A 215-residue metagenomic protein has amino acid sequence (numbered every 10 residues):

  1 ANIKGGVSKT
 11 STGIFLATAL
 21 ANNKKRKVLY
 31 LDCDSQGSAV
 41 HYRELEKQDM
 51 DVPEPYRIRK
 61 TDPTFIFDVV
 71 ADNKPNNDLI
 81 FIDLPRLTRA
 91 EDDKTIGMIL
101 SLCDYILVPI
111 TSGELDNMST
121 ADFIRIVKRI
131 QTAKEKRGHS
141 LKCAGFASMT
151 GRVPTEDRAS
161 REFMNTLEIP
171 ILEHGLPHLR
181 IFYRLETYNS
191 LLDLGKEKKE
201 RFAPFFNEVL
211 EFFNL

Functional and structural regions predicted by a protein language model:
A1-D32: Walker A/P-loop phosphate-binding motif and the immediately C-terminal alpha-helix
L29, C33-D78: Nucleotide-state-sensitive switch-loop elements of NTP-binding domains
L29-Y30, I82, V108, G145-A147: Structural beta-sheet core signal
D34, K74-I96: Switch II (G3) loop of P-loop NTPases
D92-E114: Inter-motif core of Ras-like GTPase G domains
M118-R137, S148: Conserved C-terminal guanine-recognition region of P-loop GTPase G domains, centered on the G4
M149-L191: Beta-strand-loop-alpha "switch" segments that mediate conformational coupling across diverse proteins
R184-F205: C-terminal boundary of histidine-terminating zinc-finger modules
